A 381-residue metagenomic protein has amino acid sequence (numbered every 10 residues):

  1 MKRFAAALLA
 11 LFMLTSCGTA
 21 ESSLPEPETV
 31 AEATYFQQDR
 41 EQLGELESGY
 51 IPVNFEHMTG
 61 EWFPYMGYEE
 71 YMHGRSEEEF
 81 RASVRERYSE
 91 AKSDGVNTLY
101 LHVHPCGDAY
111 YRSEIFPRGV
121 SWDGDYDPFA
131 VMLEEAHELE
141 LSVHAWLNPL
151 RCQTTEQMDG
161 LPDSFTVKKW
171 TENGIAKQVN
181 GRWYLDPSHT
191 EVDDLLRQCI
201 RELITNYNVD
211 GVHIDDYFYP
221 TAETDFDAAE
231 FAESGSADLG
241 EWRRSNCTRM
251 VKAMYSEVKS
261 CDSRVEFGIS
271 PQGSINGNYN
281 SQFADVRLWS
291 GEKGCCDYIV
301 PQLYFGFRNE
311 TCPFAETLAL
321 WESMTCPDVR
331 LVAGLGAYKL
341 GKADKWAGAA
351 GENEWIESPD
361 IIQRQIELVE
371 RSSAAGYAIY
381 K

Functional and structural regions predicted by a protein language model:
T15-S16: C-terminal motif of bacterial Sec signal peptides marking the signal peptidase cleavage site
G44, I51-R81, H144-E202, N206 (+1 more regions): Active-site-adjacent "subsite" loops/lids of carbohydrate-active enzymes
G49, F80, R87-E90, N97 (+3 more regions): Polysaccharide-binding and catalytic clefts of secreted carbohydrate-active enzymes
T59-F63, L99-L101, V143-A145, V212-I214 (+4 more regions): Hydrophobic faces of well-ordered beta-strands that scaffold small-molecule active sites in alpha/beta enzyme cores
E69, E77-E79, H104-A109, W122-D123 (+5 more regions): Acidic-and-aromatic substrate-binding clefts and catalytic sites of carbohydrate-active enzymes
A82-D108, N206-G211, C295-Y298, V369-G376: Catalytic domains of carbohydrate-active enzymes, especially glycoside hydrolases
R87-Y88, H104-N148, G235-C261: Aromatic-lined substrate-binding rim segments of carbohydrate-active enzymes
K293-P313, L320-W321, P327-K381: Substrate-binding cleft of secreted/luminal carbohydrate-active enzymes
